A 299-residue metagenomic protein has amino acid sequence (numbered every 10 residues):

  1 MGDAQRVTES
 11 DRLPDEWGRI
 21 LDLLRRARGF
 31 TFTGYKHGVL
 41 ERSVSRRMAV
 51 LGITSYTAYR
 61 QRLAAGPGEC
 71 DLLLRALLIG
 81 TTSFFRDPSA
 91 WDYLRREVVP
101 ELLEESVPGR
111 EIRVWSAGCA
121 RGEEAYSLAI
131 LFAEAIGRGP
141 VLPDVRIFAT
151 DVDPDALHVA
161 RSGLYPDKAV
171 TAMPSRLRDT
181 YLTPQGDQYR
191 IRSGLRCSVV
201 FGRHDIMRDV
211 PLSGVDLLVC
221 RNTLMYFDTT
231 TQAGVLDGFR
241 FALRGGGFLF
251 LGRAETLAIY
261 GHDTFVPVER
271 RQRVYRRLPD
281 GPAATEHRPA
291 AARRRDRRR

Functional and structural regions predicted by a protein language model:
M1-I112, D216-L217: A short N-terminal interaction module
G2-Q5, Q272-V274, L278-R299: Flexible, glycine-/basic-rich loop-and-beta segments that form/coincide with the SAM-dependent methyltransferase
P108-L128, L142, R146-F148: Conserved class I S-adenosyl-L-methionine
A117, R138-V219, T223-T231, L257: Extended basic-aromatic, gly/pro-enriched interface segments that bind polyanionic ligands
E123, S127, E134, D155: Conserved SAM/SAH-binding loop-helix junction of Class I S-adenosyl-L-methionine-dependent methyltransferases
D155-L157, R161, R253-Q272: Conserved class I S-adenosyl-L-methionine
Q232-G245: A short glycine-rich, Lys/Arg-flanked "PGG" loop and its adjoining helix->strand segment in the class I
G245-R253: Conserved beta-strand signature within the Rossmann-like core of class I S-adenosyl-L-methionine
